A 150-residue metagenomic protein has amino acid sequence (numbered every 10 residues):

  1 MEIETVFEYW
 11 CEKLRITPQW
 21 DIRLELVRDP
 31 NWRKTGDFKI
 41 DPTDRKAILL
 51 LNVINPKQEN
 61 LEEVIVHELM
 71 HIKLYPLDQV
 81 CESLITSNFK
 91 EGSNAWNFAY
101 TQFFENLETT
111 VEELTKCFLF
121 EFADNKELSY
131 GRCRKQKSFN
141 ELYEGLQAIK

Functional and structural regions predicted by a protein language model:
M1-E59, P76-K150: Metalloprotease/metallohydrolase-associated module, dominated by Zn2+-dependent proteases
E63-P76: Active-site recognition of the HExxH zinc-binding catalytic motif
